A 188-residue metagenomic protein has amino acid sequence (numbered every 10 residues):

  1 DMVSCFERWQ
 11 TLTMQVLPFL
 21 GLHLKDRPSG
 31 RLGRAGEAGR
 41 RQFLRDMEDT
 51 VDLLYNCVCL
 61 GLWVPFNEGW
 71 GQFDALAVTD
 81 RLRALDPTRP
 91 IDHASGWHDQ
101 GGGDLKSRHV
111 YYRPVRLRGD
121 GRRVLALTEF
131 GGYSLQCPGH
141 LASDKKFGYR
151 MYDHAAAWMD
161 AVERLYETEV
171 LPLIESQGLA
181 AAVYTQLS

Functional and structural regions predicted by a protein language model:
D1-L105, V110, P114-R122: Active-site mouth of glycoside hydrolases
L44, G61-W63, L117-S188: Substrate-binding clefts and catalytic carboxylate motifs of secreted carbohydrate-active enzymes
